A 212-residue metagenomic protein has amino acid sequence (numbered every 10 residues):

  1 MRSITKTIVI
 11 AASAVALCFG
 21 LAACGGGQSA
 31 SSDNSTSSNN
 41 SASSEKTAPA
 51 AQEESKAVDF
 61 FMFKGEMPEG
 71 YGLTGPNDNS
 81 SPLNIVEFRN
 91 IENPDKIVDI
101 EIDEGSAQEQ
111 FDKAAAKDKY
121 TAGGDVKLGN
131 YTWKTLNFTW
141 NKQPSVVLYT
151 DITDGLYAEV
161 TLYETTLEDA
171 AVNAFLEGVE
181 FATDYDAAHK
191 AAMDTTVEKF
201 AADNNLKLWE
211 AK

Functional and structural regions predicted by a protein language model:
M1-A11: Bacterial N-terminal signal peptides that target proteins for export
T7, C24-E53: Short, low-complexity, disordered segments immediately C-terminal to signal peptides in bacterial exported proteins
A12-L17: Hydrophobic helical h-region of N-terminal Sec-dependent signal peptides in bacterial secretory/periplasmic proteins
F19-A23: C-terminal motif of bacterial Sec signal peptides marking the signal peptidase cleavage site
Q52-K56, S81-E87, K127-N137: Short, hydrophobic/aromatic-rich segments at coil-to-beta transitions
D59-Q110: Secretory pathway targeting signatures of secreted, lumenal, and periplasmic proteins
Y71, T161-K212: Surface-exposed amphipathic alpha-helical segments
A115-Y157, L208-K212: Signature of long, low-cysteine stretches enriched in small and polar/charged residues
